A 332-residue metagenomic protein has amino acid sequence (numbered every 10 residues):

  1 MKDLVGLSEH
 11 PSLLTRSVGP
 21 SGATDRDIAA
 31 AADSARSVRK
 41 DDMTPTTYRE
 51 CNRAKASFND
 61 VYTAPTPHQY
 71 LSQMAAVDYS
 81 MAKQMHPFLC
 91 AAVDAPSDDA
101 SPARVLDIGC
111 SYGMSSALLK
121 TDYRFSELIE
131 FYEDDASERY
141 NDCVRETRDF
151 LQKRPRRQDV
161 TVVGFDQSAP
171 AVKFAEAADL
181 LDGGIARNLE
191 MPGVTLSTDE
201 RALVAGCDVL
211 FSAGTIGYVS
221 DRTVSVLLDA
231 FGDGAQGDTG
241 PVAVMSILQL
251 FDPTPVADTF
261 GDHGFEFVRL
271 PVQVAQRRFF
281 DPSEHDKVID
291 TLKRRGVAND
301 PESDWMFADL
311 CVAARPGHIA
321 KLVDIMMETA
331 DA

Functional and structural regions predicted by a protein language model:
K40-A100, F125-I129: Class I SAM-dependent methyltransferase Rossmann-like catalytic core, especially the SAM/SAH-binding loop
S101-S111: Conserved class I S-adenosyl-L-methionine
Y112-L128, V144-P155: Conserved SAM-binding loop of SAM-dependent methyltransferases across substrates and taxa, primarily the Class I
S168: Conserved SAM/SAH-binding beta-strand->alpha-helix loop
C207-R222: A short SAM/SAH-binding and catalytic strip from SAM-dependent methyltransferases
T223-G240: A short glycine-rich, Lys/Arg-flanked "PGG" loop and its adjoining helix->strand segment in the class I
G237-L250: Conserved beta-strand signature within the Rossmann-like core of class I S-adenosyl-L-methionine
F267-V312: Class I S-adenosyl-L-methionine
